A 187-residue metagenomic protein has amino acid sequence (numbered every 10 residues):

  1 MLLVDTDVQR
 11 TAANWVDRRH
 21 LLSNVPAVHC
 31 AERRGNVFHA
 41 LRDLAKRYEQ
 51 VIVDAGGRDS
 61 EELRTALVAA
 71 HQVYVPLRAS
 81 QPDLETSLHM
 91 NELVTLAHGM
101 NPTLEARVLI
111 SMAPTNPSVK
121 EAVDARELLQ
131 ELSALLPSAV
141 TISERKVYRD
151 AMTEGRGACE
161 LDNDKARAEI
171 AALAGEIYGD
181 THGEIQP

Functional and structural regions predicted by a protein language model:
M1-E61, M100, M152-T153: P-loop/Walker-type NTP enzyme "switch/lid" segment
L2-L3, V53, V75, V108-I110: Structural beta-sheet core signal
S60-Q81: Inter-motif core of Ras-like GTPase G domains
S87-T103: Conserved C-terminal guanine-recognition region of P-loop GTPase G domains, centered on the G4
M112-P114, S118, A125-R156: Beta-strand-loop-alpha "switch" segments that mediate conformational coupling across diverse proteins
A151-R167: C-terminal boundary of histidine-terminating zinc-finger modules
D162-G183: Histidine-centered active-site loop/cap adjacent to the catalytic His in serine esterases/O-acetyl transfer systems
